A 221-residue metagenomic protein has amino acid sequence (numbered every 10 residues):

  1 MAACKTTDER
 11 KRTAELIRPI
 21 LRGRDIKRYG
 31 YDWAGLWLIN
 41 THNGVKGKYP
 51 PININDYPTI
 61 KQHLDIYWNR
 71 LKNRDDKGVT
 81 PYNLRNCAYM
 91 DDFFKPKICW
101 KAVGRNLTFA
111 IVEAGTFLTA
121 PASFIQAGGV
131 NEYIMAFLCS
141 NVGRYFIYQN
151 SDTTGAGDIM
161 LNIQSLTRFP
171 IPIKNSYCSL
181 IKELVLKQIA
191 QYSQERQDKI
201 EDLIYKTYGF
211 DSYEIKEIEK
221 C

Functional and structural regions predicted by a protein language model:
M1-Y177: Polybasic, glycine- and aromatic-enriched phosphate-binding surface used to engage nucleic acids
T59, I171-C221: Non-catalytic DNA-recognition/assembly elements of restriction-modification systems
